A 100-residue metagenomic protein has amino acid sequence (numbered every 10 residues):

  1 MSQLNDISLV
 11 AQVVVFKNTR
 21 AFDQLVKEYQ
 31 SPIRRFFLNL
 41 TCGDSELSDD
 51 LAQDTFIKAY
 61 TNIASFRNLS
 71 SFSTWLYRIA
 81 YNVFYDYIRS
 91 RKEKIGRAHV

Functional and structural regions predicted by a protein language model:
M1-P32: N-terminal module of bacterial RNA polymerase sigma factors
V14-Q24, R35-D54: Short, charged helix-capping/linker segments at alpha-helix termini
V15, C42-G43, F56-S71, R91-K92: Sigma70-family region 2
D50-I57, S70-N82: Structural recognition of an alpha-helix C-terminal capping motif at a helix-to-coil junction
S65-R67, Y81-R97: Arg/Lys-rich amphipathic alpha helix in sigma70-family domain 2
